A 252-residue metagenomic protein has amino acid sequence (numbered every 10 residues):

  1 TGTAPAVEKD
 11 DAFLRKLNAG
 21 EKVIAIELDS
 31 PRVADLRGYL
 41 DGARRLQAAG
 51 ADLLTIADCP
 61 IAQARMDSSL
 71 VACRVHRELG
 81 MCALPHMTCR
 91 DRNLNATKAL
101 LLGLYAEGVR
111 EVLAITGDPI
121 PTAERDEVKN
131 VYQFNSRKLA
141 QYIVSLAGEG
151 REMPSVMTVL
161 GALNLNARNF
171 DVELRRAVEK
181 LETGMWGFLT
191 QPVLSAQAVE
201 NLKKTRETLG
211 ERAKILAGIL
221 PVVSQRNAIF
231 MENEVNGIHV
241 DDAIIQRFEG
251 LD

Functional and structural regions predicted by a protein language model:
G2-I56: Conserved N-terminal beta1-alpha1 strand-loop-helix module at the mouth
G2-N18, G117, N130-E152, A162-A167 (+1 more regions): Active-site pocket-lining/capping segments in soluble small-molecule metabolic enzymes
G20-G38, A83-N95, M157-E173, R247-D252: Active-site mouth loops of central-metabolism enzymes
I24-S30, D52-I56, A83-M87, V112-A114 (+4 more regions): Hydrophobic faces of well-ordered beta-strands that scaffold small-molecule active sites in alpha/beta enzyme cores
L28-R32, D58-A62, C89-D91, T116-I120 (+3 more regions): Active-site-proximal loop/turn and secondary-structure-junction residues that shape catalytic pockets, frequently
D35-R37, A62-R74, N93-A99, P119-A147 (+2 more regions): Active-site-adjacent beta->alpha loops and helix N-cap segments on the catalytic face of soluble alpha/beta enzymes
M87, N95-I120: A generic, well-ordered mixed alpha/beta core segment in the N-terminal half of proteins
